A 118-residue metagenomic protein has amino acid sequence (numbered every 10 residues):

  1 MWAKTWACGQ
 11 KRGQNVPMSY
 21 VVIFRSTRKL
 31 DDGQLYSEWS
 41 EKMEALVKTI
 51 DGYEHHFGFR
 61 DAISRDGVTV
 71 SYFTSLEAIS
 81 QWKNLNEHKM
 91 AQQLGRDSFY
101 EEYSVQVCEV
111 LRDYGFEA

Functional and structural regions predicted by a protein language model:
W2-G67, L76-N84, Y100-A118: Short S/T/G/P-rich N-terminal loop/turn motif that feeds into the first structured element of a domain
Q92-G95, F99-E101: Short arginine-rich
